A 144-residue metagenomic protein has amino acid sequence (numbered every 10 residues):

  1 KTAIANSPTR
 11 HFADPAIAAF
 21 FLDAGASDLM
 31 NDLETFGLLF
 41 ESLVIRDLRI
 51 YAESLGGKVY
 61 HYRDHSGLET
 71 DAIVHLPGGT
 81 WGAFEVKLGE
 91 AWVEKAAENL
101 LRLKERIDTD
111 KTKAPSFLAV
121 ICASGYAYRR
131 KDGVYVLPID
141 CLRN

Functional and structural regions predicted by a protein language model:
K1-T80: Accessory nucleic acid-recognition modules appended to NTPase machines
I17, S66, E90, G125-A127: Conserved nucleotide-binding/hydrolysis micro-motifs of P-loop NTPases
F20, V93-K95, A127-K131: Switch/connector loops and helix/strand junctions flanking conserved nucleotide-binding motifs in nucleotide-processing
L55, D110-P115: Short helix-terminating capping/connector loops at secondary-structure junctions
H75, W81-W92: Active-site ExK catalytic segment of metal-dependent nucleases
G89-T109: Mg2+/Mn2+-dependent nuclease catalytic core
A114-C122: Short, hydrophobic beta-strand segments that form beta-sheet elements in well-ordered domains
I121-N144: Domain-level recognition of nuclease-like catalytic cores that cleave nucleotide substrates
